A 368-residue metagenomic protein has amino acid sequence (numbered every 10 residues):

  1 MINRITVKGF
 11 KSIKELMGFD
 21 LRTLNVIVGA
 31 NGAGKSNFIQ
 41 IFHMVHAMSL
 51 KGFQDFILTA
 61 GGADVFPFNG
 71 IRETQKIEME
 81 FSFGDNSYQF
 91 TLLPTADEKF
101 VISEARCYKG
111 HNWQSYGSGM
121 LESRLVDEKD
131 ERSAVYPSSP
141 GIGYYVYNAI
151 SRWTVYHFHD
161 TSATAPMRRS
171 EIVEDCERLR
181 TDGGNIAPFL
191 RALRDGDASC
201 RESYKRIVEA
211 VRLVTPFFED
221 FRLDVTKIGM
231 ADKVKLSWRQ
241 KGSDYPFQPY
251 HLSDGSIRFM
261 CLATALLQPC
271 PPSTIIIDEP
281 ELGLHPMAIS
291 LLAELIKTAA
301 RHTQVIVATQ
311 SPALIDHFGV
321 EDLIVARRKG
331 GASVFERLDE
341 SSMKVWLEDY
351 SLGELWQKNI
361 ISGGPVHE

Functional and structural regions predicted by a protein language model:
M1-K14: N-terminal pre-Walker A segment at the start of P-loop NTPase domains
N3, M17, S273-T274: The start of beta-strands in P-loop NTPase/AAA+ ATPase cores
L16-R22, L267-C270: Phosphate-binding P-loop
R22-A60, D182, F259-A265, A308-S311: Phosphate-binding glycine-rich loops of NTP-binding sites
I39-F100: Conserved P-loop NTP-binding catalytic core
D85-E219: Electropositive, glycine-dotted interaction segments that contact anionic polymers or phosphate-rich ligands
K205-L267, T274-S290: Conserved ABC ATPase signature
L291-E368: C-terminal lobe/lid and adjacent interdomain/linker elements of RecA-like ASCE P-loop ATPase modules
